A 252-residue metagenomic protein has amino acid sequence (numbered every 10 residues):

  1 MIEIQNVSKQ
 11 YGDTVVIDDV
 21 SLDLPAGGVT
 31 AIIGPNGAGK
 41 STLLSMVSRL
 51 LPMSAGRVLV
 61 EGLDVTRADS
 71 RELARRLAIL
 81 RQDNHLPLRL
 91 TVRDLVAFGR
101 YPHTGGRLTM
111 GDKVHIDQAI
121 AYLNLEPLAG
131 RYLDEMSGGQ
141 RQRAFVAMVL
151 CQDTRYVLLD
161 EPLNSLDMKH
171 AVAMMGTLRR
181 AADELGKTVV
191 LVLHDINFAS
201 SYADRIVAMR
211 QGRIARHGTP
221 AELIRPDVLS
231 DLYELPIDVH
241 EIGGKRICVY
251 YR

Functional and structural regions predicted by a protein language model:
I33-P35: The feature captures the beta-strand-to-loop junction immediately N-terminal to the Walker
S48: Helix-to-loop junction immediately C-terminal to a conserved catalytic motif
G56-D64, L73: Conserved ABC transporter NBD signature motif
A97, M110-L128, D153, L158: Conserved ABC ATPase "signature" region
Y132-M136, Q140: Conserved ABC ATPase signature
